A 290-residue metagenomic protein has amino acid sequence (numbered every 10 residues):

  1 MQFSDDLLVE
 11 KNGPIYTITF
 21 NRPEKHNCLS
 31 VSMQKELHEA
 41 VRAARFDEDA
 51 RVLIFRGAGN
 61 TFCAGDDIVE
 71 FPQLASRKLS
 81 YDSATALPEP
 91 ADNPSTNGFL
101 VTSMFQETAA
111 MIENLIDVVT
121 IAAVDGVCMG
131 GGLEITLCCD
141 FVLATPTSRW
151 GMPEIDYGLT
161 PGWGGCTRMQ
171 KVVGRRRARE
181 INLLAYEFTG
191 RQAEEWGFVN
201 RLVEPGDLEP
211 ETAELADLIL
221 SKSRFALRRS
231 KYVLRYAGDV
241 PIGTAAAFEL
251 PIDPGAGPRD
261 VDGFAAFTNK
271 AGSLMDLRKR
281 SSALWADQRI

Functional and structural regions predicted by a protein language model:
M1-A58, Q73: Conserved CoA-thioester-binding segment of acyl-CoA-metabolizing enzymes
M1-G13, F62, S80, A185-G190 (+3 more regions): C-terminal alpha-helix plus adjacent terminal tail
I18, R22, E36-L37, F55 (+7 more regions): Terminal peptide-recognition signature
S32, E36, M104, E211 (+1 more regions): Charged catalytic carboxylate motif
G57-T108, G158: Glycine- (often His-adjacent) and acidic-residue-rich active-site loop that binds/positions the CoA thioester
M104, T108, G165-R168, R177 (+3 more regions): Hydrophobic alpha-helical segments typical of transmembrane helices and their membrane-interface/capping positions
A110-F225: Crotonase-fold acyl-CoA enzyme core
